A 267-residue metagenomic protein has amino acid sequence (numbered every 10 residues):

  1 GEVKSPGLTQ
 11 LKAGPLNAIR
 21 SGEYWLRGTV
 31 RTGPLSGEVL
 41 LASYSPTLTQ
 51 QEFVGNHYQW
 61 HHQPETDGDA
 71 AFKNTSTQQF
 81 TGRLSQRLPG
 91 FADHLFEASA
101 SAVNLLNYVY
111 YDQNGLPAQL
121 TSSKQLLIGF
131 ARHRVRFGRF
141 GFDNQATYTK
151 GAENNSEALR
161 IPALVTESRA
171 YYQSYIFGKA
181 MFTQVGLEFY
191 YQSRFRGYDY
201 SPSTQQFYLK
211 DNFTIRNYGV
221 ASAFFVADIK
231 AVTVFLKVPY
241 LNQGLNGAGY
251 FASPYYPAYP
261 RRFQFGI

Functional and structural regions predicted by a protein language model:
G1-I267: Exposed, low-structure sequence patches enriched in small/polar residues
